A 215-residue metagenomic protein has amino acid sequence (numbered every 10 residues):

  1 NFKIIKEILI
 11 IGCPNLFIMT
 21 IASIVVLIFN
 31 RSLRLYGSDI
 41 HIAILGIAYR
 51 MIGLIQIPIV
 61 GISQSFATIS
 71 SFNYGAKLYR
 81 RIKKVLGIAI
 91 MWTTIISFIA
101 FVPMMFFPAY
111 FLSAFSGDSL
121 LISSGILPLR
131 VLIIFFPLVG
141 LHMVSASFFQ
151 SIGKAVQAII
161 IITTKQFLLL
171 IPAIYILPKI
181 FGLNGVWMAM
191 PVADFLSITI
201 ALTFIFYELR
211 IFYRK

Functional and structural regions predicted by a protein language model:
N1-G12, S70-F135, L177-K215: Short alpha-helical transmembrane segments in multi-pass integral membrane proteins
N1-I28, L33, L54-P58, L129 (+1 more regions): Hydrophobic faces of transmembrane alpha-helices in multi-pass small-molecule transporters and flippases across diverse
I10-P14, I40-R50, L127: Loop-to-helix entry region at the N-terminal start of transmembrane alpha-helices in multi-pass membrane transporters
N15, M19, L27, R31 (+6 more regions): Transmembrane alpha-helix boundary and packing residues in multipass membrane permease domains and related
S23-A48, L54, F72-N73, Y110-S119 (+1 more regions): Helix-terminus/linker motif at the lipid-water interface of multi-pass membrane proteins
I44-P108, V139-I161: Small-residue-rich hydrophobic transmembrane alpha-helices
I47-A48, G53, S119-H142, T164: Alpha-helical transmembrane segments of multi-pass membrane proteins
M143, L169-P178: Transmembrane alpha-helical segments of integral membrane proteins
